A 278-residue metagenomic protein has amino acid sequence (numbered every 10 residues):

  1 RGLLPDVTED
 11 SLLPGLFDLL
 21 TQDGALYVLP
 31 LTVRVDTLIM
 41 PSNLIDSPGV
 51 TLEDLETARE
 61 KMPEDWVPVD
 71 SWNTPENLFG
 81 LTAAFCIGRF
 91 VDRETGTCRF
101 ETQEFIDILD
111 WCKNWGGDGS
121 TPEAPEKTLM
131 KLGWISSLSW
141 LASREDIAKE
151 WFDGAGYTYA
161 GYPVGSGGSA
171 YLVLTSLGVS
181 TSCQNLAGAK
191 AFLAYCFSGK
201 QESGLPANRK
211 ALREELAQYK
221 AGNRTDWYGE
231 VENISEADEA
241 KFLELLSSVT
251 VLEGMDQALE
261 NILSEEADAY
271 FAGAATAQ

Functional and structural regions predicted by a protein language model:
R1: Early extracytoplasmic/lumenal segment of secretory-pathway proteins
L4-P5, E9-L81, F85-T121, T181-A187: Helix-loop-helix "hinge/cap" segment bordering the ligand-binding cleft or interdomain interface
E9, E101, F105, G168 (+2 more regions): Generic alpha-helical segment signature
P48-L55, A269-Q278: Short, charged, surface-exposed loops that flank catalytic or proteolytic processing sites
F90-V91, L259-A272: Short helix/strand-capping connector loops at secondary-structure junctions
D110-A191: Extracytoplasmic/periplasmic substrate-binding proteins
G165-E265: C-terminal lobe and pocket-closing loops of periplasmic/extracytoplasmic Venus-flytrap solute-binding proteins
